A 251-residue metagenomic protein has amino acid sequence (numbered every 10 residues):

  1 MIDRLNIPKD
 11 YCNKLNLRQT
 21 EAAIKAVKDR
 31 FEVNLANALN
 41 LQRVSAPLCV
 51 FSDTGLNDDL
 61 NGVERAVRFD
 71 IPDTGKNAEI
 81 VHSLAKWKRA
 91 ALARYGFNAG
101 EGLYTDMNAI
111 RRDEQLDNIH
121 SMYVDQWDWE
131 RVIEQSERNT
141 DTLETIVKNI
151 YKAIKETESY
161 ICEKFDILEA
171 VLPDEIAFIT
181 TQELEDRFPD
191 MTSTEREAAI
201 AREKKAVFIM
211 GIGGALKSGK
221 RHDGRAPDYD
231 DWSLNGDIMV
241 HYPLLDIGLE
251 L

Functional and structural regions predicted by a protein language model:
I2-H120, E130: Class II aminoacyl-tRNA synthetase-like tRNA-binding/catalytic domains
I2-R18, I119-K148, D237-L251: Amphipathic, soluble alpha/beta structural segments
L35-R43, K148-S159, K217: Hydrophobic/aromatic-lined pockets within catalytic cores
N77, L103, Q126, A206 (+1 more regions): A residue-level signal for beta-strand positions that form part of recognition/binding surfaces within mature
N98-G100, S121-Y123, A201-E203, L234: A short, structural micro-pattern
T105-E195: Extended, charged alpha-beta segments that form solvent-exposed binding/catalytic grooves in nucleic-acid-handling
T180-L251: A translation/RNA-centric and nucleic-acid-associated enzymatic feature enriched in Class II aminoacyl-tRNA synthetases
